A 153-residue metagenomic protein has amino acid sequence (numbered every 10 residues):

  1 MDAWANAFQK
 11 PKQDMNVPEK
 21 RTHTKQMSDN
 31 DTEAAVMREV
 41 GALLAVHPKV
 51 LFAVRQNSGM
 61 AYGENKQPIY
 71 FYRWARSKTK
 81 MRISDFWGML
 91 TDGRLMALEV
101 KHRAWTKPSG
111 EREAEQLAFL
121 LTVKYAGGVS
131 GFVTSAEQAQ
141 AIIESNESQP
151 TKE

Functional and structural regions predicted by a protein language model:
M1-E153: Catalytic phosphate/metal-binding cores of nucleic-acid and nucleotide-processing enzymes, i.e., regions that mediate
